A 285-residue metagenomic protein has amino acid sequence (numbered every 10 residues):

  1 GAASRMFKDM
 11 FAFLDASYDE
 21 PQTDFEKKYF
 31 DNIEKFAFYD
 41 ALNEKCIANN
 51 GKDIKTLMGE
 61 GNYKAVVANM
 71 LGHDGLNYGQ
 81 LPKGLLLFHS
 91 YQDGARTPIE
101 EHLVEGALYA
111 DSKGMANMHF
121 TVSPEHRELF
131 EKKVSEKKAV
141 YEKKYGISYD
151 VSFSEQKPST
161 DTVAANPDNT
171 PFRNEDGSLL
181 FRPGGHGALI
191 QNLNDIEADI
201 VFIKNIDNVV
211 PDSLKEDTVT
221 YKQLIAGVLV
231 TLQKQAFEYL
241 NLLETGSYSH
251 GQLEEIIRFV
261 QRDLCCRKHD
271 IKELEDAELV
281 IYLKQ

Functional and structural regions predicted by a protein language model:
A2-Q285: Domain-scale recognition of functional cores that engage charged ligands
